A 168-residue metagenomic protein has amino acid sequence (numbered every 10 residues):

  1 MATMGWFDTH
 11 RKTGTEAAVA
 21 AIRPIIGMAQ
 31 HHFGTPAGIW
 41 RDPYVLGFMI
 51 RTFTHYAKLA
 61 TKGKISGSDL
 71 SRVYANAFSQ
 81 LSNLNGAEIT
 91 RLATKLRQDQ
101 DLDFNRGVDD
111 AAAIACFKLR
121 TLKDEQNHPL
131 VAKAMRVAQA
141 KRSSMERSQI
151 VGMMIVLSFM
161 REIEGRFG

Functional and structural regions predicted by a protein language model:
M1-A37: Short N-terminal edge-element motif at the start of the domain
T15-A18, A37, R41-M49, S71 (+3 more regions): Short runs of predominantly hydrophobic/aromatic residues within well-ordered alpha helices that form helix-helix
A20, Q30, D42, L81-N85: Non-catalytic effector/regulatory segments
P24-G67: N-terminal interaction modules that seed assembly of large macromolecular complexes
H55-T61, Y74-F78, R136-Q139: Charged, low-complexity surface segments at secondary-structure and domain boundaries
G67-N85: Short, mixed-charge aromatic SLiMs
Q80-G168: Helix-driven interaction modules
